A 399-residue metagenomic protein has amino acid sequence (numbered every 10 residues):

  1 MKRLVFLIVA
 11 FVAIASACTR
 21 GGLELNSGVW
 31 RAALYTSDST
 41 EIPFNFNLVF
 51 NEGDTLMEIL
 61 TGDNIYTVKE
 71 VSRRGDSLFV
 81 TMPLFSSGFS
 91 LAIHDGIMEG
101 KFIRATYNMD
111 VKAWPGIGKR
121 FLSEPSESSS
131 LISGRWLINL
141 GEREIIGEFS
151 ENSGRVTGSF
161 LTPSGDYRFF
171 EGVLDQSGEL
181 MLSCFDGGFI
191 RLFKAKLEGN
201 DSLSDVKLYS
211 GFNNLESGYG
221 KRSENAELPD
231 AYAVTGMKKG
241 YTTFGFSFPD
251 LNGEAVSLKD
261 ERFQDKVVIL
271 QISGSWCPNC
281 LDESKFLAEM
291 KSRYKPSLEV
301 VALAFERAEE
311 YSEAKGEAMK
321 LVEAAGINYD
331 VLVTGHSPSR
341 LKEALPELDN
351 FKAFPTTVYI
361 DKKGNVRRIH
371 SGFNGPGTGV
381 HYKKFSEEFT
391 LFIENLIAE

Functional and structural regions predicted by a protein language model:
L4-I14: Sec-dependent N-terminal signal peptides
I14-S27, K119: Bacterial Sec-dependent signal peptides at the C-terminal "C-region" and cleavage site
E24-I93, S123-L197: Central antiparallel beta-sheet cores of small beta-barrel/beta-sandwich binding domains
Y209-P249, F263-Q264: N-proximal helix/coil linker or "cap" segments that precede and/or mark the start of modular domains
S247, A318-T356, K362: Short, internal strand/loop/helix patches that form the active-site neighborhood or redox-interaction surface
S257-D282, L287, V300-V301: Short active-site neighborhood of thiol/selenol oxidoreductases, capturing the structured segment around
D282-G326, S337-A344: Structural microenvironment flanking redox-active thiols in thiol-disulfide oxidoreductases
A353-E399: Thiol-/selenol-based redox modules, centered on thioredoxin-like and closely related oxidoreductase domains
